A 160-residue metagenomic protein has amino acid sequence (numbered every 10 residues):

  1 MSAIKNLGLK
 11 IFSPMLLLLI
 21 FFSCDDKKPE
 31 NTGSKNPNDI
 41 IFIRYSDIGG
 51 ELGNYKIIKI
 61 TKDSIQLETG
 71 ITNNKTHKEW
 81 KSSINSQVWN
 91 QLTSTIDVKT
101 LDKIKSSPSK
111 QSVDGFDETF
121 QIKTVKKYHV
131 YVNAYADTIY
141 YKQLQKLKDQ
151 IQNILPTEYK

Functional and structural regions predicted by a protein language model:
M1-F22: Sec-dependent bacterial lipoprotein signal peptides
N6, C24-G50, D102-K160: Short, well-ordered, aromatic-rich surface patches in folded extracellular/luminal domains
L16, K35-P37, L52, K59 (+2 more regions): A generic structural signal for short, solvent-exposed coil/turn residues that cap or connect secondary-structure
S46-H77: Post-signal-peptide N-terminal segment of Sec-exported extracytoplasmic proteins
K56-I58, K78-W80, Y128-V132: Short beta-strand segments
I60, S83-Q91, I122-Y128: A short, structured loop/turn motif at beta-sheet edges
T61-Q66, E79, N85-V88, T138-K142 (+1 more regions): Short, low-complexity, polar/charged sequence segments that are solvent-exposed and flexible
E68-K103: A short-motif feature that recognizes glycine-rich, charge-decorated loops that bind or process nucleotide phosphates
